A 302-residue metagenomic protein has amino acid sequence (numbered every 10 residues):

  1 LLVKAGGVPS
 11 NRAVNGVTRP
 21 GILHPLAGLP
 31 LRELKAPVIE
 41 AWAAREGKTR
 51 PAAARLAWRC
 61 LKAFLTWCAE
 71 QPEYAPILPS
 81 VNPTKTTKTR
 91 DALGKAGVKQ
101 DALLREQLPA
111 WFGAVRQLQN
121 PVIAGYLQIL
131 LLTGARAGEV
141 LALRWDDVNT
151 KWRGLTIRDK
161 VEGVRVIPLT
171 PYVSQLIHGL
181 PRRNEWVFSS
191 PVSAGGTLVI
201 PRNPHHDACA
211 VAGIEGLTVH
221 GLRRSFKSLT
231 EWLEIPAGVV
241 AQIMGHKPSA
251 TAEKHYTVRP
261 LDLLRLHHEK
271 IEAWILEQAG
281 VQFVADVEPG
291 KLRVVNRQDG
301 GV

Functional and structural regions predicted by a protein language model:
L1-R50, F64-T66, A92: Basic/aromatic-enriched alpha-helical hairpins
V14, K35, A53-C60, L104 (+9 more regions): Hydrophobic (often cysteine-bearing) scaffold residues that line and stabilize catalytic clefts of nucleotide/cofactor
L31-L34, V122-A124, I129, E215-L233: Short basic/aromatic active-site micro-motif
I39, L61, L65, V140 (+3 more regions): Short, basic/aromatic-rich helical patch in the C-terminal catalytic core of site-specific tyrosine
E46-K62, E70-A137, L141, K151 (+3 more regions): Basic, Lys/Arg- and aromatic-enriched nucleic-acid-binding interface segment
A102-P109, T170-E215, Q298-V302: Active-site/catalytic core of tyrosine-dependent DNA strand-transfer enzymes
D146-L155, G216, I235-H255, E277-R293: Short, polar N-cap/turn motifs at the start of nucleic acid-interacting alpha helices
G179-N184, S190-G195, S249-T251, V258-V302: C-terminal secondary-structure termini that scaffold catalytic or DNA-interacting sites
